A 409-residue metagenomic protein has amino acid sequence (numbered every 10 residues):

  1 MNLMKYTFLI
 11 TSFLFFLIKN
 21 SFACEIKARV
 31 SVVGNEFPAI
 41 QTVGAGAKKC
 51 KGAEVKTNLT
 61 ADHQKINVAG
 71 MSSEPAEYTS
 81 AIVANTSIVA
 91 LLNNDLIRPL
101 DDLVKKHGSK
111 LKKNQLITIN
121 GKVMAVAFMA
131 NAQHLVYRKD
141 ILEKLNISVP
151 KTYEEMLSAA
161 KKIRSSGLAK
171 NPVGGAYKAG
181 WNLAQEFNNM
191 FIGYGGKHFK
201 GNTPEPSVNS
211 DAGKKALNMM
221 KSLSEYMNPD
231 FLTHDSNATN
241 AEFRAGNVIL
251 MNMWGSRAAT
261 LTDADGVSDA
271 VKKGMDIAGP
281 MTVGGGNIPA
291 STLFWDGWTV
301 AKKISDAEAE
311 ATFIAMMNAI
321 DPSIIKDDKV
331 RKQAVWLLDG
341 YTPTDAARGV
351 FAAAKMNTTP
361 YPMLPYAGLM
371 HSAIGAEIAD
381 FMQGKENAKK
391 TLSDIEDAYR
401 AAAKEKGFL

Functional and structural regions predicted by a protein language model:
N20-S87, L232, K390, D397-L409: Conserved N-terminal structural module of periplasmic/extracytoplasmic solute-binding proteins
C24, D276-T282, D327-A376, D380 (+1 more regions): Long, aromatic- and glycine/proline-rich binding clefts that accommodate carbohydrate-like moieties
A69, E77-T79, H107-L142, N171 (+2 more regions): A structural signal for short loop-to-beta-strand junctions that line the ligand-binding cleft of periplasmic/secreted
N85-A132, S148, L157, E186 (+1 more regions): Hinge/lid segment of periplasmic solute-binding proteins
R98-K112, V173-K178, Y194-K215, A264-M275 (+1 more regions): Short, solvent-exposed loop/beta-turn-alpha elements that line the ligand-binding surface or hinge of extracytoplasmic
V123, L145, P206, K214 (+2 more regions): Extracytoplasmic/periplasmic substrate-recognition and gating elements
M124, L157-E205: Extracytoplasmic/periplasmic solute-binding protein
A160, T203-L232: Glycine-centered hinge/linker elements that transmit conformational signals in sensory and ligand-binding systems
